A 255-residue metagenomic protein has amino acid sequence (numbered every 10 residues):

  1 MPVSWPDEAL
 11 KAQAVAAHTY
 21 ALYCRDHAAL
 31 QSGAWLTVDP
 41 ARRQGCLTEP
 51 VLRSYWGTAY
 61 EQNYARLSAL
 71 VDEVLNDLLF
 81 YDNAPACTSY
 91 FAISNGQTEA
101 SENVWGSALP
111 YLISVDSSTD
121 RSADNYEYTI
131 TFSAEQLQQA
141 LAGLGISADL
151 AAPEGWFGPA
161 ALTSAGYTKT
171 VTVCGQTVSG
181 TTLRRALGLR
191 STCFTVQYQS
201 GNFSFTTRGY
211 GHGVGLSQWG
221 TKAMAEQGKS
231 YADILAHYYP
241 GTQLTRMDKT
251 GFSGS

Functional and structural regions predicted by a protein language model:
M1-S255: Conserved, single-site charged/polar hotspot
